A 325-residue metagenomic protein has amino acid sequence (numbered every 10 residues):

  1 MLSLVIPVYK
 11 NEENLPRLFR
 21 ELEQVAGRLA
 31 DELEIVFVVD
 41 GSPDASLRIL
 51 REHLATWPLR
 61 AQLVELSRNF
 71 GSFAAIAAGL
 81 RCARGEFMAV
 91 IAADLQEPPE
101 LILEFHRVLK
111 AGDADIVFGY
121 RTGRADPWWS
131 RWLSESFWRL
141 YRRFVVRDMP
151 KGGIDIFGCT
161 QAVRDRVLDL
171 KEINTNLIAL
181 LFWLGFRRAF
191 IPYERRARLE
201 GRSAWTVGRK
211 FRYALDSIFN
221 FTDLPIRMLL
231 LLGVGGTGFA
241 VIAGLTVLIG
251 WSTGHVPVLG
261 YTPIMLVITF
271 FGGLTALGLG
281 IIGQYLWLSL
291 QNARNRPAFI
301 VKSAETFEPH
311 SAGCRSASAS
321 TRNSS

Functional and structural regions predicted by a protein language model:
M1-D126, S318: Structured catalytic core of nucleotide-sugar glycosyltransferases
Y9-E13, Q96, E100, L168 (+3 more regions): Residues in soluble alpha-helical coiled-coils and helical-bundle/repeat scaffolds
E52, R143, R166, N220 (+1 more regions): Transmembrane helix-loop junction
V64-R68, S72-C82, P99-L180, R196-L215: Acceptor/aglycone-binding surface of glycosyltransferases and processive sugar-polymer synthases
N176-S325: Hydrophobic helical membrane-anchoring modules
